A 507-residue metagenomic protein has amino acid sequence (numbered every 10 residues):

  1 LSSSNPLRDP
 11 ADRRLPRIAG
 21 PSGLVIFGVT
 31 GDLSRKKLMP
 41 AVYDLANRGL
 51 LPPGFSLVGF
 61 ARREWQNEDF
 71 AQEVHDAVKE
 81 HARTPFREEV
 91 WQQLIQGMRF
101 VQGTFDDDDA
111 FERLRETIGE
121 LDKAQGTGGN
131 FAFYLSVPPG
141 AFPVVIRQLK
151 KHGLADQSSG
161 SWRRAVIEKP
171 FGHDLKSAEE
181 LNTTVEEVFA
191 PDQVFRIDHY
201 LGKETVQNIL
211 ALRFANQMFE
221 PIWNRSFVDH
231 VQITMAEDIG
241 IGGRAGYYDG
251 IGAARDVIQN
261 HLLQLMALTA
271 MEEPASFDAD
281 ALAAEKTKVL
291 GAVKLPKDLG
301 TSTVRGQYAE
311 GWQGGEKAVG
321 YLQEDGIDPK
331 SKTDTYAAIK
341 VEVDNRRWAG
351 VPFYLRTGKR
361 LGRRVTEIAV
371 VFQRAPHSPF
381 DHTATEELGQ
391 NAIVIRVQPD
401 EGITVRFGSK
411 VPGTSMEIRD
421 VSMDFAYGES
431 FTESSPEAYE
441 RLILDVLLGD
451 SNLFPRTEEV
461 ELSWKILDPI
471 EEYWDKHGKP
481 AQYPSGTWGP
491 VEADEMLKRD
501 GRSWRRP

Functional and structural regions predicted by a protein language model:
L1-I167, F171-P507: Secretory/organelle targeting and membrane-embedding segments
